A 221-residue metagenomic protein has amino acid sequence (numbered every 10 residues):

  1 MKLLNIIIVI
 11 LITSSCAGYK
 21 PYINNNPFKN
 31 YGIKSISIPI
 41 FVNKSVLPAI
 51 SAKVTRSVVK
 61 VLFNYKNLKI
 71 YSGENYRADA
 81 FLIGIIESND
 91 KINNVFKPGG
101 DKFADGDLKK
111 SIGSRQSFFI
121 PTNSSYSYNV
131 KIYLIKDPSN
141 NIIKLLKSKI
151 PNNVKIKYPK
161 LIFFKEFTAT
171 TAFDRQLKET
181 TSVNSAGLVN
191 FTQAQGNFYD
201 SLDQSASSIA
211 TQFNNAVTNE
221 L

Functional and structural regions predicted by a protein language model:
L3-S14: Sec-dependent N-terminal signal peptides
N5, P27, G73, F119-P121: Residues embedded in well-ordered secondary-structure elements
I10, A52-V59, K102-G106: N-terminal start-of-chain detector that recognizes signal peptides and the immediate post-cleavage beginning
C16-R77, S182-D200, Q204-A206, A210-L221: A structural "domain/chain start" motif
G32-K34, A78-A80, S124-Y128: Residues at beta-strand starts and edge strands
I83-D174: Surface-exposed short loop/turn segments
T170-N184: Primarily recognizes Gram-negative and organellar outer-membrane beta-barrels
